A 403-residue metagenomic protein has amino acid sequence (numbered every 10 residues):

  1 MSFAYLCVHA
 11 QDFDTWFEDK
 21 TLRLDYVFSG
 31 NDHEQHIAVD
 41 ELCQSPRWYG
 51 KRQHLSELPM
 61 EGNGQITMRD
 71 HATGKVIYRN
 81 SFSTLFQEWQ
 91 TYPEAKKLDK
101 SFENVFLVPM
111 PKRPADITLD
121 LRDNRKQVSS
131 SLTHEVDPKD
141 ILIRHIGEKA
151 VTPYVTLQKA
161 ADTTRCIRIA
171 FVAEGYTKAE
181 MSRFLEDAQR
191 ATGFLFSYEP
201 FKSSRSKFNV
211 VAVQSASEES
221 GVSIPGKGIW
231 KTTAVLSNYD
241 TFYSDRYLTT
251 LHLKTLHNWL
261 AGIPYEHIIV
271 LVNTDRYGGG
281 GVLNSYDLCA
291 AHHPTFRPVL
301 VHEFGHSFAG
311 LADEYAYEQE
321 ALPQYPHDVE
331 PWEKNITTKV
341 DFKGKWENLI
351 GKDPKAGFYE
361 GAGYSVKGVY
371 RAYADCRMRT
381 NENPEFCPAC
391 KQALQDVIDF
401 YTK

Functional and structural regions predicted by a protein language model:
M1-F13: Bacterial Sec-dependent N-terminal signal peptides
T15-F28, D32-I37, Y315-K403: Replace "(M1/M4/M9/M12/WLM)" with "(e.g., M1/M4/M8/M9/M12/M26/WLM)" and add "not limited to" to clarify scope
W16-I141: Beta-strand-enriched, solvent-exposed domains that form extended recognition/catalytic surfaces
I141-K202, A212-V222: Fold-level signature of zinc-dependent metallopeptidase catalytic domains
G175-K178, A216-S220, T274-G278, P294-F296 (+2 more regions): Solvent-exposed loop/turn segments at secondary-structure junctions within structured extracellular/periplasmic domains
M181-F184, G279-E303: Short pre-active-site segment immediately N-terminal to the catalytic Zn-binding motif
K207-L283: Active-site-proximal segments of metallohydrolase catalytic domains
F304-E320: Catalytic Zn2+-binding segment of zinc metalloproteases
